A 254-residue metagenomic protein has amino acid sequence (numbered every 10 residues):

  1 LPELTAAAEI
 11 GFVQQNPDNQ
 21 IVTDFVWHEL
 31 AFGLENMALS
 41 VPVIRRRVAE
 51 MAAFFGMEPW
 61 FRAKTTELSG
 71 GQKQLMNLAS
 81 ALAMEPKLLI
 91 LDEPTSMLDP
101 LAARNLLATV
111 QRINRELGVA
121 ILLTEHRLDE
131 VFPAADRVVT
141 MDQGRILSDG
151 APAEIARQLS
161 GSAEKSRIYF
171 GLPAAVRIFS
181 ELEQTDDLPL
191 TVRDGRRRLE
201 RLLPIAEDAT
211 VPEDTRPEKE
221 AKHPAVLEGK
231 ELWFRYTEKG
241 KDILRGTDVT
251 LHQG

Functional and structural regions predicted by a protein language model:
L1-G11: ABC ATPase NBD coupling module
P42-W60, L227-L232: Conserved ABC ATPase "signature" region
K64-L68: Conserved ABC ATPase signature
E85: Conserved catalytic motifs of ABC-family nucleotide-binding domains
L89-D92: Catalytic Walker B motif of ABC-type/P-loop ATPase nucleotide-binding domains
E125-H126: H-loop/switch region of ABC-family ATPase nucleotide-binding domains
M141, R145-P189: Conserved beta-strand-loop-alpha-helix hinge in the C-terminal portion of ABC ATPase nucleotide-binding domains
